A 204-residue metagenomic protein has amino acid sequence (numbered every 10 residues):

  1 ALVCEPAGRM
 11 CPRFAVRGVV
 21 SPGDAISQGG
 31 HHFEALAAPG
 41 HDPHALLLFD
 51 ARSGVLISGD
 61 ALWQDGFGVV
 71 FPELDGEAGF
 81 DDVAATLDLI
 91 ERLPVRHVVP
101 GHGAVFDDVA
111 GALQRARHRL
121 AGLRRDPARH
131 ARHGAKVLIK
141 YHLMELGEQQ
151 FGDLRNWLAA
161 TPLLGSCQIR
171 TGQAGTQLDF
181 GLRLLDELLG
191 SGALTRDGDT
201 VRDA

Functional and structural regions predicted by a protein language model:
A1-Q28: Active-site HxH/HxHxD metal-binding segment of metal-dependent hydrolases
V3, V99, D197-G198: A generic structural-conservation signal
A7, H32-P127: Metallo-beta-lactamase
V19, D82-V83, G181: Amphipathic coiled-coil/heptad-repeat helices and related helical stalk/stem segments that mediate oligomerization
D24, D88, D186: Surface-exposed charge patches
S27-Q28, D50, R196: Generic beta-strand structural signal
A131-A204: C-terminal regulatory/interaction regions
